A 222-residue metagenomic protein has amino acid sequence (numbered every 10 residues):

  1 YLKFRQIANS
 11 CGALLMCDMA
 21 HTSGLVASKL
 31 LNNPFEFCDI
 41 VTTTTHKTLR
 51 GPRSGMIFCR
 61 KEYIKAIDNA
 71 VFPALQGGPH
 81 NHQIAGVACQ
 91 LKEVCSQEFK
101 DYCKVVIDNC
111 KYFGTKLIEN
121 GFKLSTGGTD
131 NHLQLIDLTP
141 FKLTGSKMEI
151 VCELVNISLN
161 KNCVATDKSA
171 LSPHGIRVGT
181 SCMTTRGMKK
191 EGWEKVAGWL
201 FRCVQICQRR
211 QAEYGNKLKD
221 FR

Functional and structural regions predicted by a protein language model:
Y1-G121: Conserved PLP-enzyme active-site core in the AAT-like
I7, Y112, K116-N120, K147-V155 (+2 more regions): Generic non-transmembrane alpha-helical segments
T43-G51, I150-E153, T184-G198: Short, basic, helix/turn surface patches
K47, K61, P73, E93-S96 (+5 more regions): Short, well-ordered loop/turn and helix-capping segments at boundaries between secondary-structure elements and domains
I64-N69, I84-C95, G127-Q134, S172-T180 (+1 more regions): Short acidic (Asp/Glu) and glycine-rich catalytic loops that position anionic groups and cofactors
G78-N81, Q97-V105, L117-G128, N162-V164 (+1 more regions): Flexible, glycine/charged-enriched surface loops at secondary-structure junctions
K123-K190: Conserved PLP-binding catalytic core of the aspartate aminotransferase-like
A170-R222: PLP-dependent enzyme catalytic core of the Aspartate aminotransferase-like
